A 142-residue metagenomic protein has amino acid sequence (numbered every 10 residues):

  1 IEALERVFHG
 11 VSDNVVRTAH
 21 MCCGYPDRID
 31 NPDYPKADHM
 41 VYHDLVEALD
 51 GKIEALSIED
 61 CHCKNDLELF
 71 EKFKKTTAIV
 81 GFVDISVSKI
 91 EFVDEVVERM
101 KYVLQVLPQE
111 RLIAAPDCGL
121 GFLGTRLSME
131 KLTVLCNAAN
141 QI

Functional and structural regions predicted by a protein language model:
I1-I142: Domain-level signal for soluble alpha/beta catalytic cores
